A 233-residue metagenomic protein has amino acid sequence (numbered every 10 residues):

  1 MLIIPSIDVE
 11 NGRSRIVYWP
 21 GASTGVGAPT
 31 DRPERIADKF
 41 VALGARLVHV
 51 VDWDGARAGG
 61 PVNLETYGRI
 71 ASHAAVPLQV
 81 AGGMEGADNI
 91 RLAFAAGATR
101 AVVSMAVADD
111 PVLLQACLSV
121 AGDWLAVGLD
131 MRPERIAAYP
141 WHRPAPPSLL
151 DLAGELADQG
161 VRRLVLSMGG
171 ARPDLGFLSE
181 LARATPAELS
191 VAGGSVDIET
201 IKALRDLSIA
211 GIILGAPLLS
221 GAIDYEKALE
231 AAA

Functional and structural regions predicted by a protein language model:
L2-I3, G55-S72, M84-R91, M105-A126 (+3 more regions): Active-site-adjacent beta->alpha loops and helix N-cap segments on the catalytic face of soluble alpha/beta enzymes
L2-V9, V48-V50, L78-G82, A101-V103 (+4 more regions): Hydrophobic faces of well-ordered beta-strands that scaffold small-molecule active sites in alpha/beta enzyme cores
V9-G25, R91-F94, A98-G170: Conserved anion-binding
S14-P61: N-terminal beta-alpha supersecondary unit
P29-F40, G86-R91, R143-E155, I201: Short, acidic/polar
K39-L43, I70, A93, C117 (+3 more regions): Generic structural signal for hydrophobic
V48, D206, A231-A233: SAM-dependent methyltransferases
A74, L78-R100, F177-L214: Catalytic cores of alpha/beta
